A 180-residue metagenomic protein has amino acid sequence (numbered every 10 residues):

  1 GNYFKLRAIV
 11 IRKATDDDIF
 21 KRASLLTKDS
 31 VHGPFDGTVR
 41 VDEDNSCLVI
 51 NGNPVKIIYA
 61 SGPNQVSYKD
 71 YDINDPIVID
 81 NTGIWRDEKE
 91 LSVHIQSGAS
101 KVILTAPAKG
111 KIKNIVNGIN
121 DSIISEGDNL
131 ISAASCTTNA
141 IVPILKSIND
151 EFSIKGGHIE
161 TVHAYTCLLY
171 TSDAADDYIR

Functional and structural regions predicted by a protein language model:
G1-T166: N-terminal Rossmann-like NAD(P) cofactor-binding subdomain of oxidoreductases, focused on the glycine-rich
Y170-R180: Single conserved hydrophobic/aromatic residue that forms the stacking wall/gate of nucleotide- or nucleobase-binding
